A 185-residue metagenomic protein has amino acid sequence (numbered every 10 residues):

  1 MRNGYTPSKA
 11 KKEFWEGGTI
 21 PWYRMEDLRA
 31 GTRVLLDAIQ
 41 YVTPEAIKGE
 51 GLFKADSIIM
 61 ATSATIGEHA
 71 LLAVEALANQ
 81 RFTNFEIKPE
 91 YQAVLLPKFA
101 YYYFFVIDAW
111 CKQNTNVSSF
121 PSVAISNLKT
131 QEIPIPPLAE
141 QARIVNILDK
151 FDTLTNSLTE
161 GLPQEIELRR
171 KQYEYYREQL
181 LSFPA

Functional and structural regions predicted by a protein language model:
M1-A185: Charged, alpha-helix-forming regions
